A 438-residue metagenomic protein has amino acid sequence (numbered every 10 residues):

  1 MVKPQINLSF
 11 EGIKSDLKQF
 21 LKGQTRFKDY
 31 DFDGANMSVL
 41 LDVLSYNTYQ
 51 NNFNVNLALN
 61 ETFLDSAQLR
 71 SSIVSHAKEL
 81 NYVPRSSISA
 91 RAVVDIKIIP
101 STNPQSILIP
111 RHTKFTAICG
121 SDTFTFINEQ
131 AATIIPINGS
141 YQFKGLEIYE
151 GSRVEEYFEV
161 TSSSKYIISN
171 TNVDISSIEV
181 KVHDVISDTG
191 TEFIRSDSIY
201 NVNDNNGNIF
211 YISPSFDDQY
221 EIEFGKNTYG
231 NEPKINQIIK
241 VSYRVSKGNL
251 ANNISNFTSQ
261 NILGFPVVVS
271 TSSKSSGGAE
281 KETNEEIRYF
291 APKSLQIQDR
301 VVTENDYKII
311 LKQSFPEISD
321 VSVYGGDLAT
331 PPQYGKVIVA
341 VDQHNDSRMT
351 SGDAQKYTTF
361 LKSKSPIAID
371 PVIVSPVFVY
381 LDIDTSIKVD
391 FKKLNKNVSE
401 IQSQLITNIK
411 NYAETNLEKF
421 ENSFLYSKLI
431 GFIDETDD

Functional and structural regions predicted by a protein language model:
M1-D174: Extended assembly-interface regions of large multimeric machines
P4, L8-G23, F224, Q298-N422: Carbohydrate-recognition loop of C-type lectin domains
S86, N172, F210-P214, G230-E232 (+2 more regions): Replace "in large, NTP-powered and nucleic-acid-processing enzymes" with "in large, NTP-powered factors and other
N103-I107, T228-P233: Short, surface-exposed secondary-structure edge patches
T116-N128, I186-E192, I309-A329, T436-D438: Short, well-structured beta-strand/strand-turn elements
A132-D188, Y220-I222, G230-V301, S365-S423: Acidic, glycine-rich low-complexity/disordered segments
S177-G225, Y229-N231: Extracellular/luminal ectodomains and secreted, surface-exposed scaffolds of diverse proteins
S423-D438: A cross-taxonomic marker for long C-terminal extensions/tails that follow the last structured domain
